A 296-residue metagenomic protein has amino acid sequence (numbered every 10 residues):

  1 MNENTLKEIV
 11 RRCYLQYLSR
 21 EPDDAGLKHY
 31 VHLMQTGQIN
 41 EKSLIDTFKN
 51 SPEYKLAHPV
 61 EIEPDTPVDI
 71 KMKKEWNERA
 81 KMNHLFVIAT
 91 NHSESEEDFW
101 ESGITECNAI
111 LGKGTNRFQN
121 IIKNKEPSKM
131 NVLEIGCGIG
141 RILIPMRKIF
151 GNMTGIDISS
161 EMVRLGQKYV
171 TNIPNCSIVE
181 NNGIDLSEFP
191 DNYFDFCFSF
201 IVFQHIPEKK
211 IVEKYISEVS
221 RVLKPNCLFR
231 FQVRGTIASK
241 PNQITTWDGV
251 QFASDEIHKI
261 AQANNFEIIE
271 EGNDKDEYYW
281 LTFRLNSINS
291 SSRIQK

Functional and structural regions predicted by a protein language model:
M1-E61: Substrate/cofactor-recognition hotspot
Q16-R20, S187, V250: Helix-turn-helix-type domain boundary/helix-start signal
I62-L133, G138-L186, K209-K210, L228-K296: Class I (Rossmann-like) S-adenosyl-L-methionine-dependent methyltransferase catalytic domain, capturing the SAM-binding
I173, D191-N192, P225: Active-site acidic short loop of glycosyltransferases
S187-C197: A short acidic, Gly/Pro-enriched loop at the edge of an enzyme's catalytic core that lines a small-molecule cofactor
F196-K210: A short SAM/SAH-binding and catalytic strip from SAM-dependent methyltransferases
E213-P225: A short glycine-rich, Lys/Arg-flanked "PGG" loop and its adjoining helix->strand segment in the class I
